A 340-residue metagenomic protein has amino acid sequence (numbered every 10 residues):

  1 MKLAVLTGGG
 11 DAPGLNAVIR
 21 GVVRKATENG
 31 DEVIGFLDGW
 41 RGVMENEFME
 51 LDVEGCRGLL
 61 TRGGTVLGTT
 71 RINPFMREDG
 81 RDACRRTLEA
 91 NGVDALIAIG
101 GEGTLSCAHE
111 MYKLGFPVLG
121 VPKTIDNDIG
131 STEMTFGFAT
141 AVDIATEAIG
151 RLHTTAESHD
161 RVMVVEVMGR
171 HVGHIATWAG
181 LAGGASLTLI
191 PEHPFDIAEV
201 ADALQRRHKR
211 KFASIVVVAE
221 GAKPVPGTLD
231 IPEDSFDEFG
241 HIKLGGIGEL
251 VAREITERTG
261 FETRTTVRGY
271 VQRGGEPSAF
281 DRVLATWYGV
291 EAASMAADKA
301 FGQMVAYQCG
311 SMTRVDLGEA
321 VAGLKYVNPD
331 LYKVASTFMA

Functional and structural regions predicted by a protein language model:
M1-M44: N-terminal phosphate-binding or glycine-rich loops at protein starts, especially the Walker A/P-loop of NTPases
A12-V22, M44, E78-D82, L96-H109 (+6 more regions): Short glycine/serine/threonine-rich phosphate/pyrophosphate-binding segments that cradle anionic phosphate groups
G30, I34-L37, M111-I144, L189-D196: Short, acidic/small-residue loops that bind anionic groups at enzyme active sites
D31-F36, T155-V162, S214-V216, A252 (+3 more regions): Flexible, glycine/charged-enriched surface loops at secondary-structure junctions
V43-L96, G103-T104, F136-D143, E147 (+1 more regions): Glycine-rich oxoanion-binding loops at beta->alpha junctions
A95-G100, S106, E110, F138-A156 (+1 more regions): Accessory alpha-helical/coil subdomains and C-terminal extensions that flank or cap enzyme catalytic cores
L250, Q303-A340: Phosphate-binding loop/pocket of nucleotide- and phosphate-handling active sites
